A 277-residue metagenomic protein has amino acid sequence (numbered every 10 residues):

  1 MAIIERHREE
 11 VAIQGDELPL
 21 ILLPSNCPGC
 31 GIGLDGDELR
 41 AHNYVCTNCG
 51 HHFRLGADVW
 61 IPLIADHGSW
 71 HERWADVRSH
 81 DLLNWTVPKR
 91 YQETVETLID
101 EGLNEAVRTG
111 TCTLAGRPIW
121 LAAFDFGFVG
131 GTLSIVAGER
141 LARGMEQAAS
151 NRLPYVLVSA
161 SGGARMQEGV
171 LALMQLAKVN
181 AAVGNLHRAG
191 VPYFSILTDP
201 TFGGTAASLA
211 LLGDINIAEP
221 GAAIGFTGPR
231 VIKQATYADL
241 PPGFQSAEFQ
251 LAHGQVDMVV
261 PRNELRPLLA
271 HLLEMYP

Functional and structural regions predicted by a protein language model:
M1-N104, T111-L114, L272-P277: Intrinsically disordered, low-complexity segments enriched in small/flexible residues
D37, F124, V158, I196-L197: Structural motif
C46, L121, A148, V156 (+4 more regions): Hydrophobic alpha-helical segments that mediate membrane insertion or helix-helix packing
D100-A106, G131-E146: Glycine-rich anion/phosphate-binding loops
C112-F124, R140-A164: A structural preference for short, pocket-lining loop segments at secondary-structure junctions
F126, L133-A142, A172-Q175, A182: Conserved mixed alpha/beta catalytic, RNA-binding, or beta-rich assembly cores of soluble enzyme, regulatory
V129-T132, R165: Short small-residue beta-strand/loop micro-motif enriched in glycine and branched aliphatics
G162-P277: Conserved catalytic cores of soluble enzyme domains, especially glycine-rich substrate-binding beta-alpha loops
